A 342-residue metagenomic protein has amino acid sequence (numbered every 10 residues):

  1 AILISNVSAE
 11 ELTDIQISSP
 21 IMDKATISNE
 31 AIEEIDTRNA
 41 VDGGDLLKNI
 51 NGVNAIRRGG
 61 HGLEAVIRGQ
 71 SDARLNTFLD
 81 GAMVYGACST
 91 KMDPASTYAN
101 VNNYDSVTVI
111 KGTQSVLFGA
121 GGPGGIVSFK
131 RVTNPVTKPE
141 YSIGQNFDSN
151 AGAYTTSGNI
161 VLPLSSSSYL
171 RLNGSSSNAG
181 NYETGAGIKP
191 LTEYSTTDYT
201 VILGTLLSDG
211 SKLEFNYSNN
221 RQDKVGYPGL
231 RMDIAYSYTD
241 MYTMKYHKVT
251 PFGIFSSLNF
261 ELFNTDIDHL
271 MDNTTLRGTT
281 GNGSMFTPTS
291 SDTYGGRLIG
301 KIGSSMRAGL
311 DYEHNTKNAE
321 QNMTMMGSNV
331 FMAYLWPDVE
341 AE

Functional and structural regions predicted by a protein language model:
L12-G44, E64, D72: N-terminal periplasmic "start-of-domain" segments of outer-membrane beta-barrel proteins
M22-K24, D72, V84, V132 (+9 more regions): Structural signature of outer-membrane beta-barrel domains
E34, G43-L46, L63-V66, F78 (+4 more regions): N-terminal periplasmic accessory domains that precede and gate Gram-negative outer-membrane beta-barrel machines
G44-M83: Extracytoplasmic beta-strand/coil segments of soluble accessory domains associated with Gram-negative outer-membrane
A55, M83-K111: Short acidic/polar hinge/loop motifs at secondary-structure boundaries that mediate gating or recognition
L63, P123-G125, P139-Y141, Y154-G158 (+5 more regions): Hydrophobic, lipid-facing positions within transmembrane beta-strands of outer-membrane proteins
S128, V136-K138, G144, T155-S237: Periplasmic-side early beta-strands and strand-to-turn transitions of outer-membrane beta-barrels
L206-N220, T239-E342: Face-selective signature of the C-terminal outer-membrane beta-barrel domain
